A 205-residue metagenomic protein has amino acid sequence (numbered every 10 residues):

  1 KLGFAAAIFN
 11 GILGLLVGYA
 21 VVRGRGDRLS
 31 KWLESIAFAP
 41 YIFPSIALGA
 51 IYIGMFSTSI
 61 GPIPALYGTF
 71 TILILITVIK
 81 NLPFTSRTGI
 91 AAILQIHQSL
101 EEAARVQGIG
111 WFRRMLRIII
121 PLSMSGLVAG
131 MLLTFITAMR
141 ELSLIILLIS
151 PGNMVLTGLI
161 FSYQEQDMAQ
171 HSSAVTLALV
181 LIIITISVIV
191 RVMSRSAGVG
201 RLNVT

Functional and structural regions predicted by a protein language model:
K1-A20: Transmembrane alpha-helix signature in integral membrane proteins
A6, N10, P44, K80-P83 (+2 more regions): Alpha-helical transmembrane segments of multipass membrane proteins
G18-R23, G54, T58, A91 (+3 more regions): Transmembrane helix-loop junction
Y19-V21, R25, I90-E101, R105 (+4 more regions): C-terminal transmembrane helix and the adjacent membrane-cytosol boundary/short C-terminal tail of inner/organellar
G24-L33, I46-I79, F112, L148-P151: Membrane-interfacial helix termini and adjacent extracytoplasmic/periplasmic loops of multi-pass transporters
I36-F43, I72-L82, L132-M139, I149-P151 (+1 more regions): Hydrophobic transmembrane alpha-helices
A39, F43, I79, S86-G89 (+2 more regions): Transmembrane alpha-helices
M139, I145-V188: Interhelical loop and adjacent transmembrane-helix boundary motif in polytopic membrane transport permeases
